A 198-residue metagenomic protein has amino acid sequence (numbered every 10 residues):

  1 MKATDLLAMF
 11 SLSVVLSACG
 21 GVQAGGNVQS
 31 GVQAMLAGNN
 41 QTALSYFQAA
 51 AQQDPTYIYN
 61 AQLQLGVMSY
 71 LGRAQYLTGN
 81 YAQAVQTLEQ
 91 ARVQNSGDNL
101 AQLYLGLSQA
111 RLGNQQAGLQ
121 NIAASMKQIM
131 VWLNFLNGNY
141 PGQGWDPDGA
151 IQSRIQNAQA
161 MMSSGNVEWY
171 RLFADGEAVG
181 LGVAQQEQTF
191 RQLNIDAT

Functional and structural regions predicted by a protein language model:
L16-A37: Bacterial Sec signal peptide processing site at the extreme N-terminus
A51, L107-N134: TPR/TPR-like (Sel1-like) alpha-helical repeat modules
L63-Q64, Y70, Y104, G138: Canonical tetratricopeptide repeat
W132-T198: Terminal, low-structured helical/coil segments at or just beyond the last alpha-helical repeat
